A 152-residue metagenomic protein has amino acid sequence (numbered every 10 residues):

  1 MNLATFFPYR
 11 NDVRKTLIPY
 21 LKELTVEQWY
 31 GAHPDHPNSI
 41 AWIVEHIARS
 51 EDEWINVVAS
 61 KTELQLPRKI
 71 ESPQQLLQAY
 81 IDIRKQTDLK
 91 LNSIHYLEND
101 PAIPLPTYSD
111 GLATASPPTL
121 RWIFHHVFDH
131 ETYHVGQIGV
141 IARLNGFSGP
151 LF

Functional and structural regions predicted by a protein language model:
M1, K22: Basic/aromatic DNA-contact patch characteristic of tyrosine site-specific recombinases
N2-F6: Short Lys/Arg-rich basic patches
F7-N11, I18, V26-L66, Y108-F152: Short, contiguous alpha-helical
R10, R14-L17, L21, Y80 (+1 more regions): Hydrophobic alpha-helical core bundles mediating ligand binding, dimerization, or RNAP-core interactions
K69-Y108, P118-E131: Acidic/histidine-rich alpha-helical segments that form the ligand environment of transition-metal centers
